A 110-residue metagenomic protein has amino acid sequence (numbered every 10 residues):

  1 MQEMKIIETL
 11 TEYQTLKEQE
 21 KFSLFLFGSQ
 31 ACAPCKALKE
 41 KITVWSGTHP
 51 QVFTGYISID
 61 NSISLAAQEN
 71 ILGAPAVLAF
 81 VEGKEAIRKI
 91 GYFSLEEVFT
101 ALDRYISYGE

Functional and structural regions predicted by a protein language model:
M1-S23, S107-E110: N-terminal leader/targeting and pre-domain segments
M4-I7, F27, P50-S64: Thiol-based oxidoreductase modules, predominantly thioredoxin-like and allied folds used for disulfide exchange
Y13-Q14, I63-A66: Short hydrophobic/charged patches on amphipathic alpha-helices used for structural packing and interfaces
G28-A31, G73: Short pre-active-site segment immediately N-terminal to redox-active cysteine/selenocysteine motifs in thiol-based
C32-C35, V77: The canonical Cys-X-X-Cys-His
K36-T48: Typically the conserved alpha-helix immediately C-terminal to a functionally engaged Cys/Sec in thioredoxin-like
E69-F80: Structural micro-motif
A79-E110: Non-catalytic, surface beta->alpha helical segment in thiol-disulfide oxidoreductase systems
